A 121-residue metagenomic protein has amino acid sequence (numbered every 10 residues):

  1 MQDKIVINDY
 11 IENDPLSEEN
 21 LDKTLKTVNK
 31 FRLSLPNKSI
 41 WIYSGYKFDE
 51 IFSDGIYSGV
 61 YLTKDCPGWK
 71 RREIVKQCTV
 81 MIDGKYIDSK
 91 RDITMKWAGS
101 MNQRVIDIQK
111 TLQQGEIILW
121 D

Functional and structural regions predicted by a protein language model:
M1-K64, W69-E73: Conserved Radical SAM active-site core
V28-N37, W41, R91-D121: P-loop/Walker A phosphate-binding loop and immediately adjacent motor/lid segment at beta-alpha junctions
K76: Structured loop/turn residues at beta-strand edges in well-structured enzyme cores
T79: Receiver (REC) domain switch/active-site residues of two-component response regulators
D83: Short beta-strand and adjacent tight-turn residues that come in two discontinuous sequence segments and form the edges
Y86: Flexible loop residues that form catalytic and substrate-binding hotspots at small-molecule/glycan-binding clefts
